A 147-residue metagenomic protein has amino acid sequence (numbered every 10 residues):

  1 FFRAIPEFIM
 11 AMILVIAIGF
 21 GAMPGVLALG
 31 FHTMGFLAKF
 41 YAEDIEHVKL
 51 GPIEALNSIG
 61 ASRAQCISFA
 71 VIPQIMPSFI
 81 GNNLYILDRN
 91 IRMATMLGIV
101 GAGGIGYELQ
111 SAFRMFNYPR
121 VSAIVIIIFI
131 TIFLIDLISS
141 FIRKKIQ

Functional and structural regions predicted by a protein language model:
F2-G30: Generic hydrophobic transmembrane alpha-helix motif, especially the helices
R3, E7-M12, P73-A94, G98 (+2 more regions): Hydrophobic alpha-helical transmembrane segments in multi-pass membrane proteins
I9-L14, E43, E54, Y85 (+2 more regions): Generic transmembrane alpha-helix signature in multi-pass membrane proteins, especially transporters/channels
I16-A17, M93-I128, Q147: Glycine-rich helix-loop "coupling/hinge" segments at transmembrane-helix boundaries in multipass transporters
F20-V71, P77-R89, L137-S140: Membrane-cytosol interface at the C-terminal ends of specific transmembrane alpha-helices in multi-pass membrane
G81, S122-Q147: C-terminal transmembrane helix and the adjacent membrane-cytosol boundary/short C-terminal tail of inner/organellar
